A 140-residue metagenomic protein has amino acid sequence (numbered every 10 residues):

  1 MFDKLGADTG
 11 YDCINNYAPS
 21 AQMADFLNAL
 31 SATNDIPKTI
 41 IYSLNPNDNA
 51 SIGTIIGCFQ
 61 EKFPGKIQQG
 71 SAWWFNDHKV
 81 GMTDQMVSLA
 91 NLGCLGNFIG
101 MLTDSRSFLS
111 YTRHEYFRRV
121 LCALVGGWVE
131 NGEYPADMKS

Functional and structural regions predicted by a protein language model:
M1-K38, D48-G65, G81-M101, R118-G126: Histidine/acidic residue-rich metal-binding segments in metalloenzymes
A18, H78-G81, L109, R113: Catalytic cores of large soluble enzymes that bind and process phosphate-bearing ligands
A18, S71-W74, I99-T103, E130-Y134: Short C-terminal domain-edge/linker segments immediately following a structured domain
T39-L44, Q69-A72, G96-R113: Short acidic/histidine-rich active-site segments
N45, K66-M86, Y134-S140: C-terminal helical cap
H78-K79, C94-L95, S107, F117 (+1 more regions): Alpha-helix initiation/capping motif
H114-S140: Active-site or pore-adjacent capping/gating segments
